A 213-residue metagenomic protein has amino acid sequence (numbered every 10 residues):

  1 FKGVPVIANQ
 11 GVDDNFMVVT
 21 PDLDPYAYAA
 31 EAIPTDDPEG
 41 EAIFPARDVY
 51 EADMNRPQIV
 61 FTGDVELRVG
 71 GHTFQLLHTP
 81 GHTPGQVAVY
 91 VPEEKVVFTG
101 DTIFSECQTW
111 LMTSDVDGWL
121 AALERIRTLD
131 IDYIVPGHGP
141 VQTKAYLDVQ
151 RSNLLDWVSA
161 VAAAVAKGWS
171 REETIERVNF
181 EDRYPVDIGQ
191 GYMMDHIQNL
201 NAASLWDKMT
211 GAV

Functional and structural regions predicted by a protein language model:
F1-I59, E66: Active-site HxH/HxHxD metal-binding segment of metal-dependent hydrolases
K2-G3, R56, H72-T73, E93-E94: Short coil/turn connectors at secondary-structure junctions
G3, V18, G63, V69 (+5 more regions): Generic structural "secondary-structure junction" signal
Q10, P80, V178: Residues at the C-termini of beta-strands that transition into short coil/loop
L23-D24, A29, L120-L123, V158 (+1 more regions): Extracytoplasmic/secreted envelope proteins and their assembly/folding machinery, especially bacterial periplasmic
G40-A42, T128-D130, V141-V213: Accessory terminal helices/loops
R56, T62, P84-Q86: Short beta-strand-initiation
E66, T73-P80, P84-A163: Metallo-beta-lactamase
